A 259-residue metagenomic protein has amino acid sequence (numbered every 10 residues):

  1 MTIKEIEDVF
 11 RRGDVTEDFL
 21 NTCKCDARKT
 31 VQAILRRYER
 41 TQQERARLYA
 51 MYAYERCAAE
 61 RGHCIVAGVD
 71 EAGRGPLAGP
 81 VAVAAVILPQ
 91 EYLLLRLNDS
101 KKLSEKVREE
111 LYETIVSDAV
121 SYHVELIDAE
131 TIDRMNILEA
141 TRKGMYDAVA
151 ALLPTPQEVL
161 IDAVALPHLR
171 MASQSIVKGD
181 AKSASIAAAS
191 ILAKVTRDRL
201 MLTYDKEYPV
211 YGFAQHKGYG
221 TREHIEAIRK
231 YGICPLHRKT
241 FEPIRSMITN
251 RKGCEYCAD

Functional and structural regions predicted by a protein language model:
M1-A67, R74-D259: RNase H-like, Mg2+-dependent phosphodiesterase core, and more generally RNA phosphate-backbone-engaging helix-loop
